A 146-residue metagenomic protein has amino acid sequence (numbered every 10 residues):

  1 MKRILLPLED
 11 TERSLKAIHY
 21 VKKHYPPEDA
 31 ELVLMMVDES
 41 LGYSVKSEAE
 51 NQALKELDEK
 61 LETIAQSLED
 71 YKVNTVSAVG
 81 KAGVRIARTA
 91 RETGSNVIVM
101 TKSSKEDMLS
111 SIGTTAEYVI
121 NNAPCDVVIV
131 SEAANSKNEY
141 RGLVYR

Functional and structural regions predicted by a protein language model:
M1-K16, N122-R146: Intrinsically disordered or low-complexity boundary/linker segments at protein termini and domain junctions
M1-S47, N51: Small/aliphatic-rich secondary-structure junction motif
A17, S44-E50, A87-R88, S110-S111 (+1 more regions): Short, well-ordered secondary-structure micro-motifs
V33-M35, N74-A78, V128-V130: General small-molecule cofactor/ligand-binding pocket signal
S47-E62: Short, surface-exposed alpha-helical segments at coil->helix boundaries
Q66-I98, S104-E106, K137, L143-R146: Structural beta-alpha unit
M100-N122, E132, S136-N138: Glycine-rich, Arg-bearing micro-motifs that act as flexible, cationic patches
